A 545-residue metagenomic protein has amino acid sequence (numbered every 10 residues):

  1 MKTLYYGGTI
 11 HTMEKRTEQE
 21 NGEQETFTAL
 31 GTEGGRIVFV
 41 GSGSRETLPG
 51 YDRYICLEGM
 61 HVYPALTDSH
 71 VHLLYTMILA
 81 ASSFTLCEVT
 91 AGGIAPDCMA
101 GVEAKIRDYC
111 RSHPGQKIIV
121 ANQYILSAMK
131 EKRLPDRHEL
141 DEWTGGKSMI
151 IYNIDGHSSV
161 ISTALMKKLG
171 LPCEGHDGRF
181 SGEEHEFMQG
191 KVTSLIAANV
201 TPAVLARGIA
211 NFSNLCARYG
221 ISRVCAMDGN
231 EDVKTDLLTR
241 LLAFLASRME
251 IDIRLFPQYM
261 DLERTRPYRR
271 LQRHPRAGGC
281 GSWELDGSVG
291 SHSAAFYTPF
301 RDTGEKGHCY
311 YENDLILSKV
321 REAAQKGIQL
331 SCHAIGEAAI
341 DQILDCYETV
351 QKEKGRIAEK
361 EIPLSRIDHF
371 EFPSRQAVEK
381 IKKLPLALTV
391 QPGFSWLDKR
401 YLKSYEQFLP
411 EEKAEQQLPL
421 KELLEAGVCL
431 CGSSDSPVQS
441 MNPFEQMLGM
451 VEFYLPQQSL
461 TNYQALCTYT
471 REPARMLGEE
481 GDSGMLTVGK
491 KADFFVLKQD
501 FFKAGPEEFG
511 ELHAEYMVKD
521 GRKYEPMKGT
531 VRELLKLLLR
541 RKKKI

Functional and structural regions predicted by a protein language model:
M1-L48, E103-H113, A198, L205-R218 (+4 more regions): Active-site microenvironment of metallo-dependent hydrolases
K2-G7, H11-E33, I37-F244, R248-M249 (+6 more regions): Divalent metal-binding segments
L57-G59, K167-G178, L262-G281, P373-A387: Short amphipathic alpha-helices and their capping/turn segments at secondary-structure boundaries
H72, P275-S293, L386-W396: Non-cysteine beta-strand/loop elements that form the S-adenosyl-L-methionine
L171, L237-R240, T265-R269, I340-G355: Distinct, well-ordered alpha-helical segments
L242, S247-G279, L364-R375, F408-E425: Phosphate/diphosphate-binding loops
R321-S331, A338-S365, F370, E379 (+2 more regions): His/Asp/Glu-enriched, well-ordered alpha-helical/loop segment that forms or immediately abuts the divalent-metal
